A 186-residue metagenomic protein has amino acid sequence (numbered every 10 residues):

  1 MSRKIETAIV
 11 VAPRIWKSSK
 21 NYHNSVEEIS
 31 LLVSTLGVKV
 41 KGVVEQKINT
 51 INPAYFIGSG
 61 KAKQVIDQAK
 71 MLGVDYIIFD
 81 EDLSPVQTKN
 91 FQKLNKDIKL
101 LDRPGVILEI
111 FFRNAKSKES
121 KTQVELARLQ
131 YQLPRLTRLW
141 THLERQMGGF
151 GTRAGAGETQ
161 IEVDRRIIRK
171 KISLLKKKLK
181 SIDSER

Functional and structural regions predicted by a protein language model:
M1-I107: N-terminal accessory targeting/assembly segments
M1-T7, V11-R14, K121-T137: Contiguous effector/interaction surfaces
N21, A54-I57, N114, K121 (+1 more regions): Pocket-edge positions in alpha/beta enzyme catalytic cores
F56-I57, L100, I107, T122 (+3 more regions): Long, contiguous hydrophobic alpha-helical segments, chiefly transmembrane helices and signal peptides
F79, F111, R186: Conserved N-terminal glycine/acidic-rich loop preference
G105-V124: Short alpha-helix plus adjacent loop in nuclease-associated cores
N114, V124, R128-R186: P-loop NTPase nucleotide-binding/switch module
